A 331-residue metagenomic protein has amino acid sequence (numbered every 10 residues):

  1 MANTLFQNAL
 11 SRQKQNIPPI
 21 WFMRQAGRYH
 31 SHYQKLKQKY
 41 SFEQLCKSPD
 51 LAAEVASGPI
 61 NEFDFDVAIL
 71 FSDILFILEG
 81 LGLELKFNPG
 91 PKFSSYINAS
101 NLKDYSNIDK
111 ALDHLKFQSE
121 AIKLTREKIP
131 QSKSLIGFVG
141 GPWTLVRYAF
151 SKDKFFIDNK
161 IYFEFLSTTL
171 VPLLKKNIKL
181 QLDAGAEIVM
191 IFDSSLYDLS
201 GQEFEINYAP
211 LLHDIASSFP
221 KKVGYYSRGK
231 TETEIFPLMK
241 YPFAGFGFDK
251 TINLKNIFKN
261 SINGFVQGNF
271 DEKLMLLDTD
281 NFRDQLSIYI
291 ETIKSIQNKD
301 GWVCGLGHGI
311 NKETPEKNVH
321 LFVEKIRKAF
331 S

Functional and structural regions predicted by a protein language model:
M1-E84, A209, D214, S295-N298 (+1 more regions): N-terminal basic, low-complexity leaders that serve as flexible interaction/assembly modules and, when applicable, as
Q15-I17, W21, V67-I69, S134-I136 (+5 more regions): Structural preference for beta-strand elements that scaffold enzyme active sites
Q38-A52, D153-K176, E272-R283: Active-site mouth loops of central-metabolism enzymes
I74-L85, G137-D158, A184-N207: Active-site-proximal loop/short-helix segments that contain or immediately flank catalytic acid/base residue(s)
K86-L180: Active-site-proximal, glycine-rich beta->alpha crossover segments in alpha/beta enzymes that shape flexible
K116-K133, G201-V223, N260-S261, F322-F330: Alpha-helix-loop-beta-strand connector modules within alpha/beta enzyme cores
D153-V189, G201, A209-K221, F236 (+2 more regions): Alpha/beta enzyme core
A216-S331: Catalytic-face loop-and-helix region of soluble metabolic enzyme cores
